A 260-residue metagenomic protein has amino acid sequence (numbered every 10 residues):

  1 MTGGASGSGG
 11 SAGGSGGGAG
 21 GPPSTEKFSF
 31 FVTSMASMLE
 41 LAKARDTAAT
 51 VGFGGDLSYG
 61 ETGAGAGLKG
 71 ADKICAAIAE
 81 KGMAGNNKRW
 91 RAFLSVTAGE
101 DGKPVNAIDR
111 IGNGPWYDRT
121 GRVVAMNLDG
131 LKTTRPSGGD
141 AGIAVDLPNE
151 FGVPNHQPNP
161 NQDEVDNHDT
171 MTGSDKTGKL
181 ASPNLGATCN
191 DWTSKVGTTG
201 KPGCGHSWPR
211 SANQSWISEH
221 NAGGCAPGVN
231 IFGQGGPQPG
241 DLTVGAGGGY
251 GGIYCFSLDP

Functional and structural regions predicted by a protein language model:
M1-P22: Ser/Thr-rich, Pro/Gly/Ala-heavy low-complexity intrinsically disordered linkers and tails of secreted extracellular
G21-P260: Secreted/extracellular ectodomain signature
